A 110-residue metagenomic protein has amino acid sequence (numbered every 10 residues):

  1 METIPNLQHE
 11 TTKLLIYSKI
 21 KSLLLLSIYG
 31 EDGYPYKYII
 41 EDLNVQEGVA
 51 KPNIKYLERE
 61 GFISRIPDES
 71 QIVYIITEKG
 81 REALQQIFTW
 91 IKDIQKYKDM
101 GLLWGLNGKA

Functional and structural regions predicted by a protein language model:
M1-L24: Short alpha-helical segments that sit at the start of domains
E2-L7, R81-A110: Amphipathic alpha-helical dimerization/coiled-coil segments that flank or bridge DNA-binding/regulatory modules
S18, P67-V73: Short, Lys/Arg-rich nucleic-acid/phosphate-binding segment
L24-G30, F88: Short, locally clustered residues in the helix-turn-helix/winged-helix DNA-binding domain
L26, Y36-K37, K55: Residues within the helices of the helix-turn-helix
D32-D42: Short acidic, hydrophobic short linear motifs in intrinsically disordered regions
N44-R59: Short amphipathic alpha-helical interaction segments
E58-D68: A short, conserved structural fragment
